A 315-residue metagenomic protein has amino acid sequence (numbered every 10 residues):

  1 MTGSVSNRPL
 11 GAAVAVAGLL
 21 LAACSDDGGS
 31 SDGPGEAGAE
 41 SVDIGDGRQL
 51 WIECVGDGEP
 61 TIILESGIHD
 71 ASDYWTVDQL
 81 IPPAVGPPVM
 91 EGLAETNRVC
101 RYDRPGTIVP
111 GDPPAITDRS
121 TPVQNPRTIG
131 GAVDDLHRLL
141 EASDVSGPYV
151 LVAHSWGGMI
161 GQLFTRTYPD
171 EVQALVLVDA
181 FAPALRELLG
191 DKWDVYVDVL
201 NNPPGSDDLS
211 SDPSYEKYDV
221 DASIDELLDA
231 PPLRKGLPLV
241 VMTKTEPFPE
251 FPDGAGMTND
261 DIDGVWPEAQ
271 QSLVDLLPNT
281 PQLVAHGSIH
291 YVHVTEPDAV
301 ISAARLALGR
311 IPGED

Functional and structural regions predicted by a protein language model:
L20-A23: C-terminal motif of bacterial Sec signal peptides marking the signal peptidase cleavage site
S25-D27: Bacterial signal peptide processing site
I44-R48, E53-D112: Conserved HGGG/HGGXW glycine-rich cap/lid loop of the alpha/beta-hydrolase fold
G130-G147: Conserved acidic catalytic loop of the alpha/beta-hydrolase fold
S146-A184: Conserved hydrolase catalytic core segment
V176-Y215: Flexible "cap/lid" loop of the alpha/beta hydrolase fold
G254-H286: Conserved loop-alpha-helix segment in the C-terminal half of the alpha/beta-hydrolase fold that carries the catalytic
P278-D315: Catalytic active-site module of serine/aspartate enzymes centered on a nucleophile-bearing elbow/loop
